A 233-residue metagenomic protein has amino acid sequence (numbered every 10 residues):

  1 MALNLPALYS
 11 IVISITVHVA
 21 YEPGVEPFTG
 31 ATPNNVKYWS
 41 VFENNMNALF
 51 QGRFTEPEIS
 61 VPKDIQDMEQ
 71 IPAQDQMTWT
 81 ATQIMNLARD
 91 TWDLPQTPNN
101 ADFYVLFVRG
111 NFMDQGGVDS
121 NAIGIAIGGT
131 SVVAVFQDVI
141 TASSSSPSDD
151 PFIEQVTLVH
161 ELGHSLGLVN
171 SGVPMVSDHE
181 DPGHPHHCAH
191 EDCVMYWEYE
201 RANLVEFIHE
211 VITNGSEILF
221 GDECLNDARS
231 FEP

Functional and structural regions predicted by a protein language model:
A2-F103, F107-Q115, E154, N203 (+2 more regions): Propeptide-to-catalytic entry region of secreted or membrane-anchored zinc metalloproteases
L8, D90-V173: Active-site-proximal segment of zinc-dependent metalloprotease catalytic domains
A20-E22, V135-D138, G221: Helix N-cap / beta->alpha transition motif
T29-S40, D119-A126, V205-E217: Short, polar loop/linker segments at the starts of domains and inter-domain junctions
S40-N45, I127-Q137, H179-E180: Short, surface-exposed linear patches
I140-D222: The catalytic-center signature of Zn2+-dependent metalloproteases
